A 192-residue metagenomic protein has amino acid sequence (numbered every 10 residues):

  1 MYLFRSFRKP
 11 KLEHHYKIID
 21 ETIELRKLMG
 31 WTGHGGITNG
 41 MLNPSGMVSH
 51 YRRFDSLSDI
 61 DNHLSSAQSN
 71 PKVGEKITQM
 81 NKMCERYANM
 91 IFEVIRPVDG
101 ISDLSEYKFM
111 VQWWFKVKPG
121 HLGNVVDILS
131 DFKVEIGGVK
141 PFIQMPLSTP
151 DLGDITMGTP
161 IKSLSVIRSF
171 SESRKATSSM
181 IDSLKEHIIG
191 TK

Functional and structural regions predicted by a protein language model:
M1-K192: Short S/T/G/P-rich N-terminal loop/turn motif that feeds into the first structured element of a domain
